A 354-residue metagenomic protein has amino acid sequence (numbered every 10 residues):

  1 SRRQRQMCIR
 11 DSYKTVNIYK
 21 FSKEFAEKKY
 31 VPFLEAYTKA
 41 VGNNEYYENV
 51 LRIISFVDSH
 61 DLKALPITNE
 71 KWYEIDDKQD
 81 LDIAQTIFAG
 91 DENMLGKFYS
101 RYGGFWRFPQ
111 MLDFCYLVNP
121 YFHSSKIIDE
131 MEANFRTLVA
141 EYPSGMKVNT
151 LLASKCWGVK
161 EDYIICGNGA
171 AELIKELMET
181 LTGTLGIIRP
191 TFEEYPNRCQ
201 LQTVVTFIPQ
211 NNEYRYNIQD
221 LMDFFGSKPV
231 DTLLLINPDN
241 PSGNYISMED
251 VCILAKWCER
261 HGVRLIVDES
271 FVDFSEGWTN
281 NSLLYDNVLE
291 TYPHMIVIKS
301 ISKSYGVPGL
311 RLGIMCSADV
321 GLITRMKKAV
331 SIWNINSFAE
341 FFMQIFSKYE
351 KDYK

Functional and structural regions predicted by a protein language model:
S1: Conserved beta-loop-beta/alpha segment of the NTase-like Rossmann-fold superfamily that binds/positions NTPs
Q4-I9: Short, small-residue-biased leader/transition segments that mark boundaries at the very start of proteins
S12-Y99, W106-F108: Conserved alpha/beta core of the MobA/IspD/sugar-nucleotide pyrophosphorylase nucleotidyltransferase superfamily
T15, G145, H294-K354: PLP-dependent aminotransferase class I/II
T86-E141, K228-P229: N-terminal "arm"/small-domain region of PLP-dependent enzymes with the aminotransferase-like
Y142-P143, S154-E176: Short loop-beta-helix segment that forms the pyridoxal 5′-phosphate
E172, E179-L235: PLP-dependent aminotransferase-like
R215-P229, P241-S304: Active-site pre-lysine segment of PLP-dependent enzymes
